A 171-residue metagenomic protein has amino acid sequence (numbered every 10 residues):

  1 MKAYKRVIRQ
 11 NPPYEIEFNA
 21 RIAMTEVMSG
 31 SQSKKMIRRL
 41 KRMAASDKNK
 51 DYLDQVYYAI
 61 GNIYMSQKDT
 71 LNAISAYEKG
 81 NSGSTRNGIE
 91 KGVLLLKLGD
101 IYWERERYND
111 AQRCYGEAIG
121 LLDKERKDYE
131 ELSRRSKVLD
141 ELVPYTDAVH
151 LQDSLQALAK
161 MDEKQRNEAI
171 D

Functional and structural regions predicted by a protein language model:
M1-D171: Acidic, polar-rich low-complexity tracts and alpha-helical solenoid repeat scaffolds
